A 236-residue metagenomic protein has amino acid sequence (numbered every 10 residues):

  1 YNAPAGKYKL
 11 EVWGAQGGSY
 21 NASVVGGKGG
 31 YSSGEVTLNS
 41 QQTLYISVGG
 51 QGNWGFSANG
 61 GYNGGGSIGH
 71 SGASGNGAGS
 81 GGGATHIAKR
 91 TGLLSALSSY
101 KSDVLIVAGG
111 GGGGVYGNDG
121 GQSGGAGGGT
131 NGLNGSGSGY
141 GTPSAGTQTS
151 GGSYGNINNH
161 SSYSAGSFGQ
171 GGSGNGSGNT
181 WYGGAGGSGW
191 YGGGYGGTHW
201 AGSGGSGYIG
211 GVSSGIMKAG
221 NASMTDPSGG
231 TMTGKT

Functional and structural regions predicted by a protein language model:
Y1-A3, S167-S177: Surface-exposed ligand/attachment interfaces on beta-rich extracellular proteins
N2-K9, N39-T43: Extended extracellular/luminal ectodomain segments enriched in beta-structured repeat modules
K9-V12, Y45-S47, H86, L105-A108 (+2 more regions): Structural recognition of the beta-strand scaffold that forms the well-ordered cores of secreted hydrolase catalytic
A15, G137-A165: Glycine-rich, acidic and aromatic/proline-enriched surface loops and short helix-turn segments that act as binding
G18-K28: Extracellular beta-rich ligand/substrate-recognition surface
G26-G146: Secretome/extracellular-domain signature
G197-S203: Active-site loop architecture of trypsin-fold serine endopeptidases
G215-T236: Extracellular/surface-exposed low-complexity segments
